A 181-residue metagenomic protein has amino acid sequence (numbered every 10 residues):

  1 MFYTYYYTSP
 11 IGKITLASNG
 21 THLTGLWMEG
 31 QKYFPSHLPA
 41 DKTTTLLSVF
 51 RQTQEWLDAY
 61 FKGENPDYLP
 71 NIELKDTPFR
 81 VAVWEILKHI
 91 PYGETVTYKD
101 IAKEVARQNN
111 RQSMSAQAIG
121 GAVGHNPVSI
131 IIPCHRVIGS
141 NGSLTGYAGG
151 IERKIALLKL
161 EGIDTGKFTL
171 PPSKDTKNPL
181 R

Functional and structural regions predicted by a protein language model:
M1-T24: DNA-contacting interfaces and partner/effector-binding or oligomerization modules in DNA-centric proteins
Y3-P10, E55, E64-R181: Nucleic acid-binding interface residues in structured DNA/RNA-binding domains, emphasizing the DNA-engaging scaffolds
G12, M28-Q31, K75: Histidine- and/or cysteine-centered catalytic micro-motif in compact active-site loops
K13, A17-N19, L47, I119-G120 (+1 more regions): A generic structural signal for ordered secondary structure
T15-L16, G25, T97, G146: A sequence-level detector of short linear motifs
S18-L69: Compact structured core domains
